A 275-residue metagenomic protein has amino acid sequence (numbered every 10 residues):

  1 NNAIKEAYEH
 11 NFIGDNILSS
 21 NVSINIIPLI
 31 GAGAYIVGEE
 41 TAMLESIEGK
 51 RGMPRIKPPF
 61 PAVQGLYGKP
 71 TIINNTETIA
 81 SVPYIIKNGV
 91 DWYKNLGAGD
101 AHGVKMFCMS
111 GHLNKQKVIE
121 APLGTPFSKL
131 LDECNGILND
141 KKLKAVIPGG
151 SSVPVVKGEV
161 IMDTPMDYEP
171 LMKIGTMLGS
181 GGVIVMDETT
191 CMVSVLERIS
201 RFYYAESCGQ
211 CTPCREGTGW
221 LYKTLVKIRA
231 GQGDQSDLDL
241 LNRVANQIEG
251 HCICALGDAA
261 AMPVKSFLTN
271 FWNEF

Functional and structural regions predicted by a protein language model:
N1-A3, I26, L138-I174, T269: Terminal amphipathic helices with adjacent charged low-complexity linkers/tails
N1-L123, N135-L138: Hydrophobic alpha-helical positions that pack around
N1-N2, G33-Y35, P148, S152-K157 (+1 more regions): Short, surface-exposed loop/turn segments at secondary-structure boundaries that line and modulate
N2-S20, T164-F275: Ferredoxin-type iron-sulfur electron-transfer modules in oxidoreductases and energy-metabolism complexes
L29, S110-H112, A121-P122, E133 (+4 more regions): Generic beta-strand/beta-sheet core signal
G38, L130-L131, C211, C254: Buried hydrophobic positions in well-ordered alpha/beta secondary-structure cores of metabolic enzymes
T125-K129, C191: Short, structural beta-strand-to-alpha-helix junction motif
P126-F127, K142, S207, L221: Extended, hydrophobic alpha-helical segments in both membrane/secreted and soluble proteins
